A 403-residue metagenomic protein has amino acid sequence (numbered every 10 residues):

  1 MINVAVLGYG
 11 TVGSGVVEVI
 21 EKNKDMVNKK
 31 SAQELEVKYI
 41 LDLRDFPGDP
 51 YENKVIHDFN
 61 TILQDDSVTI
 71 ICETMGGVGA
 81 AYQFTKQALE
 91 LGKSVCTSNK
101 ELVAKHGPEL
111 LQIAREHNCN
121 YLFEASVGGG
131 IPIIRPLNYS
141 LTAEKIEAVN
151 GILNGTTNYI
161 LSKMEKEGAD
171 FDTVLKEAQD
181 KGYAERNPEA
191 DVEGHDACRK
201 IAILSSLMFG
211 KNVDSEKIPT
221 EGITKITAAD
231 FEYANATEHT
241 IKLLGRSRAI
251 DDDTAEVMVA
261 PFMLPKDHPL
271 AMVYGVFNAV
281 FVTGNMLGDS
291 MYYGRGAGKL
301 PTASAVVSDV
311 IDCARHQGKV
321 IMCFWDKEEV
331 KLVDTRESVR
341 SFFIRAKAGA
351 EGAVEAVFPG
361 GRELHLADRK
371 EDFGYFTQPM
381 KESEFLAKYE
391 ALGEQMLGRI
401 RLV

Functional and structural regions predicted by a protein language model:
M1-L91: N-terminal glycine-/serine-/threonine-rich beta1-alpha1-beta2 phosphate-ribose binding loop of Rossmann-like
A81-Q87, K100-L137: Rossmann-fold NAD(P)-binding glycine/threonine-rich loop
V95-C96: A short hydrophobic/small-residue beta-strand
Y139-E193, A197-L204: Conserved anion/nucleotide-ligand pocket segment
L175-M272, F277-A279: Substrate-binding/catalytic subdomain of NAD(P)-dependent oxidoreductase enzymes
P261-N285, K299, G360-K370, P379: Low-complexity, glycine/alanine/valine/leucine- and proline-rich hydrophobic stretches
P269-F324, V330-E337: ATP-dependent carboxylate/acyl-activation modules
V310-V403: A conserved regulatory-domain signal marking ACT and ACT-like small-molecule sensing domains and adjacent regulatory
